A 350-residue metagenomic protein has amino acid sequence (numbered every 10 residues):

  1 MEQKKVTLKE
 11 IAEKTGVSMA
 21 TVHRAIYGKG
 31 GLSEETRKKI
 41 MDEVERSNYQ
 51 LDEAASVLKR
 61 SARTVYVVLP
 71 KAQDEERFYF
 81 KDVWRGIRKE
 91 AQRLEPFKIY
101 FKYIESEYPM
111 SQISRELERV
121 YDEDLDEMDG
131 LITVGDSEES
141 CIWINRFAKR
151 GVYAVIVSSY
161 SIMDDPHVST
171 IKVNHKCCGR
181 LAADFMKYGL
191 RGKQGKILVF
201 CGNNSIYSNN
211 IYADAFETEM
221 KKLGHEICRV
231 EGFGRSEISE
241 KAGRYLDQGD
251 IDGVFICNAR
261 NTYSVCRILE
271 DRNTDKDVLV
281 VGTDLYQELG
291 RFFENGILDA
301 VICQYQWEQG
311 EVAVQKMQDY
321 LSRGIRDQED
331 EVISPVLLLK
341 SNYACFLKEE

Functional and structural regions predicted by a protein language model:
M1-S61: N-terminal helix-turn-helix DNA-binding module of bacterial transcription factors
E2, E43, N204, T218-M220 (+1 more regions): Hinge/cleft segment of the Venus flytrap/periplasmic-binding protein
L51-R115: Amphipathic helical "hinge" segments at domain boundaries
F78-L94, C178-A182, Y207-H225, S264-I268 (+1 more regions): Short, solvent-exposed amphipathic alpha-helices that sit in or adjacent to ligand/effector-binding or catalytic
A91-S114, K196-V199, E217-E237, G249: Short beta-strand elements in bilobed, periplasmic/extracellular small-molecule ligand-binding domains
D129-R150, F216, E231-G290: Hydrophobic alpha-helical
D136-C177, Y286-L298: Flexible loop/hinge segments that line or gate small-molecule binding clefts
S169-I197, S239, L285, L289 (+1 more regions): Hydrophobic alpha-helical segments within soluble ligand-binding/sensing domains
